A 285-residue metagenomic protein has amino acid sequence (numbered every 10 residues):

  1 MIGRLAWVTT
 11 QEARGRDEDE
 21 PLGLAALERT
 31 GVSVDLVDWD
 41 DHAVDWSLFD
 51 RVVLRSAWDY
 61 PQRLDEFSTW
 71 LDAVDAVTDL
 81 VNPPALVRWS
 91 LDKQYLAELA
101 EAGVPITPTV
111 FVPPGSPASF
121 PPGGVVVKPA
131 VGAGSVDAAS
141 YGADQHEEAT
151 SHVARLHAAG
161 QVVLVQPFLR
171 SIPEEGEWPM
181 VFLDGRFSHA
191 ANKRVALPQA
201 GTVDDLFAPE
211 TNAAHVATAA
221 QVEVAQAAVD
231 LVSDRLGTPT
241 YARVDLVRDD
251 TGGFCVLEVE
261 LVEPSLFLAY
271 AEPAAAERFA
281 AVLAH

Functional and structural regions predicted by a protein language model:
I2-T9, L71-A76, A85-E175, A219-E223 (+1 more regions): Active-site nucleotide/adenylate-binding loops and adjacent lid/helix of ATP-dependent enzymes
G3-P108, P113-P114: Conserved N-proximal alpha/beta basic substrate-recognition cap immediately N-terminal to, or forming the N-lobe
V32, V104-P105, P121-P122, D234-T240: Short secondary-structure junctions
D35, V165-P167, G237-D250: A short glycine-rich, hydrophobically flanked beta-strand micro-motif that places a catalytic Asp/Glu for divalent metal
F49-L54, K128, P179-F182, R248 (+1 more regions): A short beta-strand motif that forms the metal-chelation/ATP-contact edge of phosphoryl-transfer active sites
W58, S135, A196-P198, E260-Y270: Glycine-rich phosphate/pyrophosphate-binding beta-alpha loops
A143-D234, C255: Phosphate-binding site of ATP-dependent enzymes
L236-P239, R248-H285: C-terminal active-site "lid" helix and adjoining low-complexity regulatory extension at the edge of ATP-using catalytic
